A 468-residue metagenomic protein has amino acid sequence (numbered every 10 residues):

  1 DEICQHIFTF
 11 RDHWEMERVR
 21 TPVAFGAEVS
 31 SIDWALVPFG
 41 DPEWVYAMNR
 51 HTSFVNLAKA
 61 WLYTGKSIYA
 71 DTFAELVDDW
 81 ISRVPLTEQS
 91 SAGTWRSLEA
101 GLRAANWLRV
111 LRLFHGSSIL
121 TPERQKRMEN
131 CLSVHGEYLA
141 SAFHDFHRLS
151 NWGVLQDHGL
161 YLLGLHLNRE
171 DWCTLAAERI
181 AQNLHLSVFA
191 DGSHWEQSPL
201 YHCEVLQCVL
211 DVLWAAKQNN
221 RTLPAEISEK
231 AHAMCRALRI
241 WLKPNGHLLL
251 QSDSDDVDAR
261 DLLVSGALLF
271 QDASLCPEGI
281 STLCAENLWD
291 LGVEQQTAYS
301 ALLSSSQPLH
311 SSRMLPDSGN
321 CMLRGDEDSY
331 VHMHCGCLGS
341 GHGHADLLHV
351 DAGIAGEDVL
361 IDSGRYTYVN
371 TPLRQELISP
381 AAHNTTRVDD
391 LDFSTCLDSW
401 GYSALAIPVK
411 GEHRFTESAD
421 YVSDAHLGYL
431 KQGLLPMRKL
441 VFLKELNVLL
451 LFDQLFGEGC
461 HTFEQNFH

Functional and structural regions predicted by a protein language model:
D1-H13, R103, A176, D424 (+2 more regions): Small residues (Ala/Gly/Ser/Thr
D1-L36, G40-M48: Extended, charge-enriched "interface" segments that sit outside catalytic cores
G26-S31, D41-C235, R239-L242: Aromatic-lined, polymer-binding surfaces characteristic of secreted/periplasmic polysaccharide-degrading enzymes
W34, P42-L57, F73-W80, G93-W107 (+12 more regions): Long, contiguous hydrophobic alpha-helical segments, chiefly transmembrane helices and signal peptides
D157-L167, A259-V264, A406-F415: A short, hydrophobic/aromatic-rich structural module that often spans a beta strand with its adjoining loop
S193-L360: Carbohydrate-active enzyme catalytic cores, enriched for enzymes that act on polyanionic acidic polysaccharides
L302-H468: Non-catalytic C-terminal accessory modules of carbohydrate-active enzymes
